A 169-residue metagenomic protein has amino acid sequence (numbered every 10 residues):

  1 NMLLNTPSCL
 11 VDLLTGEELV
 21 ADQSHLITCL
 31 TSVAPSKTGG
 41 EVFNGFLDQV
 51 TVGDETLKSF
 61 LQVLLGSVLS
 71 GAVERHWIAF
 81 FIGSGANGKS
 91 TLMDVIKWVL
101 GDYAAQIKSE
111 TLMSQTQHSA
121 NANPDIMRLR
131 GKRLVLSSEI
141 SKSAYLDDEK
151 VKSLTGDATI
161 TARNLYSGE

Functional and structural regions predicted by a protein language model:
N1, E74, I160-N164: Active-site phosphate-binding and catalytic loops of NTP-dependent enzymes
L3-R133: P-loop NTPase catalytic core of nucleic-acid-dependent motor ATPases
V42, F60, L146, R163-N164: Short, conserved clusters of charged catalytic residues that mark active-site and nucleotide-handling motifs
G71, W98-D102, K142, S153-I160: Short, well-ordered loop/turn and helix-capping segments at boundaries between secondary-structure elements and domains
I107-L112, E149-S153, N164: A compositional/structural signature marking long, glycine- and acidic/polar-rich segments with frequent tryptophans
A120-D125, I140-Y145, D157-E169: Conserved Walker
G131-T155: Conserved AAA+/SF3 P-loop NTPase catalytic/coupling segment centered on the Walker-B
